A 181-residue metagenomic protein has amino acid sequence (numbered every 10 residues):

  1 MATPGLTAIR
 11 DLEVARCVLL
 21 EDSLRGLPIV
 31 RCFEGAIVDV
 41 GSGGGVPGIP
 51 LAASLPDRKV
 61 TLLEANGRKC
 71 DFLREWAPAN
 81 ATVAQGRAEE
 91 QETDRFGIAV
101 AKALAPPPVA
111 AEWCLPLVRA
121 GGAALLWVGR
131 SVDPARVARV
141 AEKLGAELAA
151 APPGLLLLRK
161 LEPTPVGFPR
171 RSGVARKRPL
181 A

Functional and structural regions predicted by a protein language model:
M1-E34, V38, R68-A79, A175: Class I SAM-dependent transferase core
A2-L6, I49, E90: Alpha-helical context
S23, I49-A52: Hydrophobic alpha-helical segments in the ANL/AMP-binding
V30-R31, A52-S54: Short, charge-rich binding segments
G41-G45: Class I SAM-dependent methyltransferase "Motif I" SAM/SAH-binding loop
V46-G48, L55-A181: S-adenosylmethionine
